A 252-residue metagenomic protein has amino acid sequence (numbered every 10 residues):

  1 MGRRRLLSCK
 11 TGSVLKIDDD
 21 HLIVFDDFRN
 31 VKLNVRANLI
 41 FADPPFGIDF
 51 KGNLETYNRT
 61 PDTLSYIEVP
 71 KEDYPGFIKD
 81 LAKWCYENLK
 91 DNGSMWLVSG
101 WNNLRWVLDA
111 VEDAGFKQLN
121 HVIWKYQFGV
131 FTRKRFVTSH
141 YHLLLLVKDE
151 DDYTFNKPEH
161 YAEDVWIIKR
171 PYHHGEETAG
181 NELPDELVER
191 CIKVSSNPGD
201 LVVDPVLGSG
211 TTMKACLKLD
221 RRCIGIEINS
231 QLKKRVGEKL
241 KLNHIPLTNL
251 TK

Functional and structural regions predicted by a protein language model:
M1-R235: Core catalytic lobe of class I
Q231-K252: Cysteine-dependent PTP/DSP-like catalytic domain, specifically the C-terminal lobe
